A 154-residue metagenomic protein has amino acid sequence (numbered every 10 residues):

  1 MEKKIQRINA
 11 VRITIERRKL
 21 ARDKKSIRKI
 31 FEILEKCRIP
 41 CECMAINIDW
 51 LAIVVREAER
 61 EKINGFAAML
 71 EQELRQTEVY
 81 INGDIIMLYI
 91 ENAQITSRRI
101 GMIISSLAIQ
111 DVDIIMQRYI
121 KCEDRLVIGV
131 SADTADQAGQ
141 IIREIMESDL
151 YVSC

Functional and structural regions predicted by a protein language model:
M1-C154: A conserved regulatory-domain signal marking ACT and ACT-like small-molecule sensing domains and adjacent regulatory
